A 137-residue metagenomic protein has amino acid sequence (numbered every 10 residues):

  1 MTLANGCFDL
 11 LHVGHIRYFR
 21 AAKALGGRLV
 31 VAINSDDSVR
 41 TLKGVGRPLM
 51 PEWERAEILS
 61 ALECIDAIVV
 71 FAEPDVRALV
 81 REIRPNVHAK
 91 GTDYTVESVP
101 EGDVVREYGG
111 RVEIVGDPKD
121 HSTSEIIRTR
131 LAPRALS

Functional and structural regions predicted by a protein language model:
M1-S137: Nucleotidyltransferase catalytic core that binds NTPs
